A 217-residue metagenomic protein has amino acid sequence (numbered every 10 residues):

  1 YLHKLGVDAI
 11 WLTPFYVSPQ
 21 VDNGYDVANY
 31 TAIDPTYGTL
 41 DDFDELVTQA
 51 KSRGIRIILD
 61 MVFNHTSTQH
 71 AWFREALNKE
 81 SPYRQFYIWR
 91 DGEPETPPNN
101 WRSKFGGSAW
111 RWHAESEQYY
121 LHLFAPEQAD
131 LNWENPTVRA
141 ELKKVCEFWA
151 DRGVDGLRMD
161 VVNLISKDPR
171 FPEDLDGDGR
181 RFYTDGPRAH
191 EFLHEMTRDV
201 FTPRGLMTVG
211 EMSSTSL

Functional and structural regions predicted by a protein language model:
Y1-E147, D151, L164-T215: Acidic/aromatic-lined carbohydrate-recognition and catalytic surfaces of CAZymes acting on diverse glycans
I10, L157-M159: Hydrophobic residues within beta-strands of alpha/beta enzymes
V154: Conserved protein kinase catalytic-loop anchor
